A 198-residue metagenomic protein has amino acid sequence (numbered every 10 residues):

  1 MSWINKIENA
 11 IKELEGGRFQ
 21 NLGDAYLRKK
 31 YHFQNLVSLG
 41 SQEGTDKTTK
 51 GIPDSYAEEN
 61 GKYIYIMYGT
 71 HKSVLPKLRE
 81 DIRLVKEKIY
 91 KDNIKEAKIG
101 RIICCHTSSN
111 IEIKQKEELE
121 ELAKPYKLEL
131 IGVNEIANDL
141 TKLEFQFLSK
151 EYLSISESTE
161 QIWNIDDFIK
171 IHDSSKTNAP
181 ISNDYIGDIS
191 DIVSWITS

Functional and structural regions predicted by a protein language model:
M1-S198: Mixed-charge (Asp/Glu-Lys/Arg
